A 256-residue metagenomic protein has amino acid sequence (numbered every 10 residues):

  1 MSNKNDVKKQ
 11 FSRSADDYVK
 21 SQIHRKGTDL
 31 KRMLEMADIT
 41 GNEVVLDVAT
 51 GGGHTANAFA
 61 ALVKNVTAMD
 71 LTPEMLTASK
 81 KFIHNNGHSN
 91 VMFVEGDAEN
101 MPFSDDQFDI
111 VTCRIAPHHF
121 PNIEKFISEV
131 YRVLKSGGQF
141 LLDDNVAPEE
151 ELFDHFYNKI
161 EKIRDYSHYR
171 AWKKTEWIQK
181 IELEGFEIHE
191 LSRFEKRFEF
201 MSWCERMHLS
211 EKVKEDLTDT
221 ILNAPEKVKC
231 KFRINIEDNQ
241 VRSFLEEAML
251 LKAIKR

Functional and structural regions predicted by a protein language model:
M1-T40, H54-A58, M75-A78, S202-C204: Conserved class I S-adenosyl-L-methionine
L46-N100: Class I SAM-dependent methyltransferase SAM/SAH-binding core
G52, I188-R256: Conserved Class I S-adenosyl-L-methionine
E99-I110: A short acidic, Gly/Pro-enriched loop at the edge of an enzyme's catalytic core that lines a small-molecule cofactor
D109-N122: A short SAM/SAH-binding and catalytic strip from SAM-dependent methyltransferases
E124-Q139: A short glycine-rich, Lys/Arg-flanked "PGG" loop and its adjoining helix->strand segment in the class I
L141-R164: Conserved class I S-adenosyl-L-methionine
R170-G185: Short alpha-helix
